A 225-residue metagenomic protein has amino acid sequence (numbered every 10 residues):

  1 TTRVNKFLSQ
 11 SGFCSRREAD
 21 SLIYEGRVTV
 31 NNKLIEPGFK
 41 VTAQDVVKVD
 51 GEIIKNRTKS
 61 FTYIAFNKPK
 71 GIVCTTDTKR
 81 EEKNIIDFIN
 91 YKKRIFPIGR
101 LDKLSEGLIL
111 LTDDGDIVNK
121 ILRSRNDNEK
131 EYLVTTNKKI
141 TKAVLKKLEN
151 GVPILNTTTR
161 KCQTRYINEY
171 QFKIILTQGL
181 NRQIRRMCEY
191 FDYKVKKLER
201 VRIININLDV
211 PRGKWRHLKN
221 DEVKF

Functional and structural regions predicted by a protein language model:
T1-F225: Basic, flexible Lys/Arg- and Gly-enriched helix-loop patches that mediate nucleic-acid binding at interfaces with rRNA
